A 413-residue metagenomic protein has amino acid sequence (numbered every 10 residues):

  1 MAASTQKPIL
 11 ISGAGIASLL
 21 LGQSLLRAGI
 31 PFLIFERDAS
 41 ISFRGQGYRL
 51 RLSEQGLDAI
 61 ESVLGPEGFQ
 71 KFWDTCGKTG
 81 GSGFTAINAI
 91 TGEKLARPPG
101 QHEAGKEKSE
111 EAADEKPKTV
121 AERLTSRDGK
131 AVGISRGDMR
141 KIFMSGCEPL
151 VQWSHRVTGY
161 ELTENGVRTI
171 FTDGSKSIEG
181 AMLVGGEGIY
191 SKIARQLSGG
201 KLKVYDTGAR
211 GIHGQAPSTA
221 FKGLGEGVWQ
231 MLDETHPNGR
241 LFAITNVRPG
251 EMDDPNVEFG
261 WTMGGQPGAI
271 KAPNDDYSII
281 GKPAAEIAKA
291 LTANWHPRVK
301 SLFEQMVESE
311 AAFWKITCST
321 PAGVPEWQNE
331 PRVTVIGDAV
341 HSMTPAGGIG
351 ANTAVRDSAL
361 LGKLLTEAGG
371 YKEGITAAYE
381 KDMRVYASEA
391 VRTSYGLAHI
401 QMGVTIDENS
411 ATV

Functional and structural regions predicted by a protein language model:
S4-I9: Extreme N-terminal starter segment of soluble prokaryotic enzymes
I11-P31, F35, V184-G185, I212 (+2 more regions): Conserved mid-domain beta->alpha element of the FAD-binding
A17, L21, S40, Y190: Conserved Rossmann-like nucleotide-cofactor binding loop
L21, R392-V413: C-terminal helix/juxtamembrane-tail motif
L21, R44, S62, L162 (+2 more regions): Short glycine-/acidic-enriched loop or helix-start segments at secondary-structure transitions that form or flank
I41, G45-M144, Q401: Active-site-adjacent segment of FAD-dependent monooxygenases/related oxidoreductases
R44-Y48, D275-Y277, A346-I349: Short, solvent-exposed loop/turn segments at secondary-structure boundaries
I134, D138-F303, V307: Conserved FAD-binding catalytic core of PHBH/FMO-like flavoproteins
